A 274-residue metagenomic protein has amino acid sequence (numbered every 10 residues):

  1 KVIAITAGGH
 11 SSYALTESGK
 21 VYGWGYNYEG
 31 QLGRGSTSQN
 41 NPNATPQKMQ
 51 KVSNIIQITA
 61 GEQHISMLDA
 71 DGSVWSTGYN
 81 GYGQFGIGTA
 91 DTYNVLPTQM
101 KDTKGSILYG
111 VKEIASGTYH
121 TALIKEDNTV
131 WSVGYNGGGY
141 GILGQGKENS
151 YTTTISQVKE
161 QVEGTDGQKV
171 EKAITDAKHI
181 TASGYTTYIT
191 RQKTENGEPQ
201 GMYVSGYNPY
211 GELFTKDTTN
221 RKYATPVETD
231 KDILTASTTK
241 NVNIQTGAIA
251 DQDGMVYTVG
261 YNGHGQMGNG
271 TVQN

Functional and structural regions predicted by a protein language model:
I3-A7, S12-L15, K20-Y22, Q57-T59 (+2 more regions): A detector of tandem-repeat and repeat-rich interaction/domain scaffolds
G9-H10, S18-G19, E62-Q63, D71-G72 (+7 more regions): Short coil/turn segments that connect the beta-strands within blades of beta-propeller domains
S11-A14, G23, H64-M67, S76 (+6 more regions): Conserved core positions of repeat-based scaffolds
S18, N27, D71, N80 (+7 more regions): Residue-level signature of beta-propeller blades and closely related beta-rich strand-turn architectures in secreted
Y22-T45, W75-L96, V133-V158, G164-G167 (+2 more regions): Short glycine/serine- and acidic-residue-enriched loop/turn motifs that recur at repeat junctions
M49-K51, G105, E171-K172, V227-T229: Surface loop/turn motifs at the tips and blade-to-blade linkers of beta-strand repeat domains
T103-K104, Q161-E163, T194: Short loop/turn segments immediately following beta-strands, especially the blade-tip and inter-blade linker loops
